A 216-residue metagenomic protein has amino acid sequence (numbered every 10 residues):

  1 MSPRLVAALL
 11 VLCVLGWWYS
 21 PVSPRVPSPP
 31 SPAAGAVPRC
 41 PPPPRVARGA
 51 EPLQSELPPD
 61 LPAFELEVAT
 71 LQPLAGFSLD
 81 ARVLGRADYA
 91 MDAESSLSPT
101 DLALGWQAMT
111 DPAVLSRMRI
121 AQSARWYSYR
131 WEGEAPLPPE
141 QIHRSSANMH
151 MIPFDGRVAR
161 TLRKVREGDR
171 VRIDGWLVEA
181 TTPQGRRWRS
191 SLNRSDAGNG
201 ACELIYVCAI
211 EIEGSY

Functional and structural regions predicted by a protein language model:
S2-Y216: OB-fold and OB-like single-stranded nucleic-acid-recognition modules and their adjacent interaction interfaces
